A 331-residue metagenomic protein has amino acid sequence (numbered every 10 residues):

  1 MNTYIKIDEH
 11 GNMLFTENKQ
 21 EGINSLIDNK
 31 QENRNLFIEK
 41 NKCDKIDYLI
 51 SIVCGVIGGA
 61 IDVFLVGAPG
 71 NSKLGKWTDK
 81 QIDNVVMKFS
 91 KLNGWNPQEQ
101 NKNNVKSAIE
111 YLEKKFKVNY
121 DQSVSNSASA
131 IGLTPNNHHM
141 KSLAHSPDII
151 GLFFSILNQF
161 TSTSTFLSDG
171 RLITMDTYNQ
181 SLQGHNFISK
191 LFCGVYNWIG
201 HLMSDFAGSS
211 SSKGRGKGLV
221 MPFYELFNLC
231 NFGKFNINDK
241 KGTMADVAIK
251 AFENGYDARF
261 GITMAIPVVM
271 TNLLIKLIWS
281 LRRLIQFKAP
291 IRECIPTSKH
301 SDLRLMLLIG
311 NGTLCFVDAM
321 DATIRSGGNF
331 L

Functional and structural regions predicted by a protein language model:
M1-L331: Glycine-rich, hydrophobic membrane-spanning regions of integral membrane proteins that mediate transport
